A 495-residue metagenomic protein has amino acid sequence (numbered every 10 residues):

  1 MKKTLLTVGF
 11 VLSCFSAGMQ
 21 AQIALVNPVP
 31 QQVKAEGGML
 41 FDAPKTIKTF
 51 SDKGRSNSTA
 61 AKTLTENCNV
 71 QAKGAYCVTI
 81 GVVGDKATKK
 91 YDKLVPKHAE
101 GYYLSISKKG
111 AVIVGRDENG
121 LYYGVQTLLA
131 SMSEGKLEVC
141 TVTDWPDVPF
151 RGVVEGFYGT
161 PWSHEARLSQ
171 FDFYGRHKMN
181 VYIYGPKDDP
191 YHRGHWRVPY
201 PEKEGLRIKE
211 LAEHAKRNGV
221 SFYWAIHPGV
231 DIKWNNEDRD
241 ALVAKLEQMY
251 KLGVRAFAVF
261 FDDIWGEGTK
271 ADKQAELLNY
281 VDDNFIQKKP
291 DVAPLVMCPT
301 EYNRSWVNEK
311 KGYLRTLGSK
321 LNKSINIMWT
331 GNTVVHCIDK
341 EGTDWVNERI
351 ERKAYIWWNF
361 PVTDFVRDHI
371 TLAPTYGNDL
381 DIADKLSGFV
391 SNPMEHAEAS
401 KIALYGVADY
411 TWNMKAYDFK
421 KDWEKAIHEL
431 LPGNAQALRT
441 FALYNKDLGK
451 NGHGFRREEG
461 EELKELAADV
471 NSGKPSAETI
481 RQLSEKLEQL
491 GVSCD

Functional and structural regions predicted by a protein language model:
M1-T4: Positively charged n-region of N-terminal signal peptides that target proteins for export
T7-S16: Bacterial N-terminal signal peptides
V11, Q20-K108, E134-V142: Acidic, contiguous N-terminal accessory segments
L25, Y91, V95-A241, K245 (+2 more regions): Feature activates predominantly on carbohydrate-active enzymes
T49-S56, I80-D85, V114-R116, G156-Y158 (+4 more regions): Structural motif
I183, A258-F260, V390: Conserved beta-strand positions in the central sheet of alpha/beta enzyme cores
K245, L252, I264-K420: Catalytic-core regions of glycoside hydrolase
A416-D495: C-terminal functional modules
